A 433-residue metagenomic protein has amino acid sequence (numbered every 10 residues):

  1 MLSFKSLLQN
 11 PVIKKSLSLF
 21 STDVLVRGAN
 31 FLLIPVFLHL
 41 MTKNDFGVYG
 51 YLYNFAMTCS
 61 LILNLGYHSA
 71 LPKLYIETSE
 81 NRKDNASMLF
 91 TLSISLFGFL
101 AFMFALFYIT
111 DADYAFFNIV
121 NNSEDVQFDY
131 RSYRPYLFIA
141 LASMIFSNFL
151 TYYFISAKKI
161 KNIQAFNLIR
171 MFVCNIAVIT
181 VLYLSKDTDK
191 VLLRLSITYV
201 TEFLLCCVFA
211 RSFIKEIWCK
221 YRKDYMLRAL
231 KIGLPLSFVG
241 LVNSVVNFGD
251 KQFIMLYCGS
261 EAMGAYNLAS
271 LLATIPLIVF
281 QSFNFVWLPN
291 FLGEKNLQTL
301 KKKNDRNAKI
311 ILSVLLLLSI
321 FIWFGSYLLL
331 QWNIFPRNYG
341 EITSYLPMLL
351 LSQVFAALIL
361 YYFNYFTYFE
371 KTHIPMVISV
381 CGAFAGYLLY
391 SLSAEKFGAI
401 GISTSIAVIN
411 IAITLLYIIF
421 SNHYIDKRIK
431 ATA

Functional and structural regions predicted by a protein language model:
M1-I13, N118-D129, K161, T188-L195 (+3 more regions): Interhelical loop/hinge segments that connect adjacent transmembrane helices in multipass membrane
P11-H68, P72, A101, Y108 (+7 more regions): Signature of the first transmembrane helix
V12-I13, A112-L137, S260, F324-A357 (+1 more regions): Interfacial segments at transmembrane-helix termini and the short loops linking adjacent helices
K14-V26, L52, L61-F117, F128-P135 (+1 more regions): Membrane-water interface segments that mark the loop-to-transmembrane alpha-helix transition
K15-I34, N167-C174, V191-A210, K223-P289 (+3 more regions): Transmembrane helical elements of multi-pass membrane transporters/channels
Y51, P135, Q164-F213, C381-A385 (+1 more regions): Hydrophobic alpha-helical transmembrane segments
L63-E80, A273-Q298, T367-Y368: Helix-loop junctions and terminal segments of transmembrane helices in multi-pass membrane transport/translocation
L74, S143-A165, G293, L351-I378: Membrane-interface junctions at transmembrane-helix termini in multi-pass inner-membrane proteins
